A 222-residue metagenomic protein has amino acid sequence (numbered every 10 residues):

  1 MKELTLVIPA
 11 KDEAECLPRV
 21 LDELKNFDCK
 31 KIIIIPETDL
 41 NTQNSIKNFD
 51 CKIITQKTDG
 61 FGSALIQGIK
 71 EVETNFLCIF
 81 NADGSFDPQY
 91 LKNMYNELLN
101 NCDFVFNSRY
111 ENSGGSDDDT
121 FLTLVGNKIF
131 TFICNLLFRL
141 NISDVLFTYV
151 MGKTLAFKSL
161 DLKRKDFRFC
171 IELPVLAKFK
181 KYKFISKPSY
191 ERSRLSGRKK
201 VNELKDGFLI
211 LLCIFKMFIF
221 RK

Functional and structural regions predicted by a protein language model:
M1-L4, I8-P9, E15, R139-L140 (+1 more regions): Hydrophobic helical membrane-anchoring modules
K2-T5, L24-I33, C51-K52: Short loop->beta transition adjacent to catalytic acidic/histidine clusters or analogous donor-positioning motifs
D12-N26: Short, well-formed alpha-helical segments that are part of the catalytic scaffolds of diverse glycosyltransferases
E13-C16, T38, F61, D87: Donor nucleotide-sugar binding loop of glycosyltransferases
K31-I33, F104, F184: Hydrophobic/aromatic residues located in beta-strands of well-ordered beta-sheets within soluble catalytic
I35-Q43: A conserved acidic beta->alpha catalytic loop
K57-D59, S63-E71, F76, Q89-F167 (+2 more regions): Acceptor/aglycone-binding surface of glycosyltransferases and processive sugar-polymer synthases
N75-S85: Short beta-strand-to-loop acidic/aromatic patch adjacent to the donor-nucleotide binding site
